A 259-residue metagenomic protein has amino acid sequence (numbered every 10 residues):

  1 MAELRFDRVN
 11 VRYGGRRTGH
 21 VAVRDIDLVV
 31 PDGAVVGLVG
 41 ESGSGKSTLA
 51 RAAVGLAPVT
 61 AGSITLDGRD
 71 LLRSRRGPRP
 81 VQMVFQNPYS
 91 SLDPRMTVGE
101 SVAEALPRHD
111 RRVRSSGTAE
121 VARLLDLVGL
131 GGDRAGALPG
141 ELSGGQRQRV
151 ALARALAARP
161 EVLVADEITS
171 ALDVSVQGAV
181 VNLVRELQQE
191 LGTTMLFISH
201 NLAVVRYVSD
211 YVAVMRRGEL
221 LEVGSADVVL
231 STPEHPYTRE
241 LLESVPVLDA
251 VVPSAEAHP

Functional and structural regions predicted by a protein language model:
R16-R17, R69-Q82, M96, E100 (+2 more regions): ABC ATPase NBD coupling module
V54: Helix-to-loop junction immediately C-terminal to a conserved catalytic motif
S116-D133, L242-E243: Conserved ABC ATPase "signature" region
L138-L142, Q146: Conserved ABC ATPase signature
R159: Conserved catalytic motifs of ABC-family nucleotide-binding domains
L220-G224: ABC ATPase "signature
